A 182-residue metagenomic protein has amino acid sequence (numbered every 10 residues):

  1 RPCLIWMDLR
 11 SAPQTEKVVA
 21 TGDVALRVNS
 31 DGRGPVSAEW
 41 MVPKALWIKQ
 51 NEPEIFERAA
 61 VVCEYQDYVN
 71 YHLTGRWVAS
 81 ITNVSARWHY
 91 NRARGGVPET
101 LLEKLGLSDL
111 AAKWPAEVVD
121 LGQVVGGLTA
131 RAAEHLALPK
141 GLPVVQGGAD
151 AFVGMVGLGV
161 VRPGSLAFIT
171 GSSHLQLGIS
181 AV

Functional and structural regions predicted by a protein language model:
R1-C3, L9, A25-G148: Gly/Ser/Thr-rich active-site cleft segment
L4-T21: Short alpha-helix plus adjacent loop in nuclease-associated cores
Q14-T15, H72-L73, P98, L128-T129 (+2 more regions): Short helix/loop capping segments that flank catalytic or ligand/cofactor-binding pockets
T15-V18, A45, L102, L175: A generic structural signal for short hydrophobic patches within well-formed alpha-helices
K17-V19, P53, R76, V84 (+2 more regions): Hydrophobic alpha-helical membrane-insertion segments
E134, L138, L142-V182: Catalytic phosphate/nucleotide-handling subdomain of diverse soluble enzymes
